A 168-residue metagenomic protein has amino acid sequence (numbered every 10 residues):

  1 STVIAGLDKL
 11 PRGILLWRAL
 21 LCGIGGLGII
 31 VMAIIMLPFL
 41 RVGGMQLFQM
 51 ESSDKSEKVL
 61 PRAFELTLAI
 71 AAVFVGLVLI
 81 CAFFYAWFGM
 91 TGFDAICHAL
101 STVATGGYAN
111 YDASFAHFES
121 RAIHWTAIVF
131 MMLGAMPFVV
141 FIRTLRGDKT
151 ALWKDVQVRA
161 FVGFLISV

Functional and structural regions predicted by a protein language model:
S1-V168: Membrane-proximal intracellular helices of multi-pass ion channels
